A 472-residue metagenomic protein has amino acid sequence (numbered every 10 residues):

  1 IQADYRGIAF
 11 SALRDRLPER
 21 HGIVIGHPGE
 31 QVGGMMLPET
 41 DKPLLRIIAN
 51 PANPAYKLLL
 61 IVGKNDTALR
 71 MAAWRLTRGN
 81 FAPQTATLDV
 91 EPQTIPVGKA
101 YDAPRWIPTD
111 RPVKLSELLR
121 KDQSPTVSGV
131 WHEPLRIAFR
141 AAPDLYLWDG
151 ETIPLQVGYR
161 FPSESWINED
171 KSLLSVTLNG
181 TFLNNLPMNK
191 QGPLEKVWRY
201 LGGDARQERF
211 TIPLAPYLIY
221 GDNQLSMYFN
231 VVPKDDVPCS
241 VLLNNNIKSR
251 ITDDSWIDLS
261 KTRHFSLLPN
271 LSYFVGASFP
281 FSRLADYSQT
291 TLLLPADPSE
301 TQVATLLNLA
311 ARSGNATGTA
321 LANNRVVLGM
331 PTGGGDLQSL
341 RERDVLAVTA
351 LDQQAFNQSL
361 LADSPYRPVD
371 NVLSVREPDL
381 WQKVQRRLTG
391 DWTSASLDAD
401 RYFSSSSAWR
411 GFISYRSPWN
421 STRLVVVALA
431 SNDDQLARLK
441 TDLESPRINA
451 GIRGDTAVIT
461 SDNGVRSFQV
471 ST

Functional and structural regions predicted by a protein language model:
I1-T472: Solvent-exposed alpha-helical segments and adjacent loops that form catalytic or protein-interaction surfaces
